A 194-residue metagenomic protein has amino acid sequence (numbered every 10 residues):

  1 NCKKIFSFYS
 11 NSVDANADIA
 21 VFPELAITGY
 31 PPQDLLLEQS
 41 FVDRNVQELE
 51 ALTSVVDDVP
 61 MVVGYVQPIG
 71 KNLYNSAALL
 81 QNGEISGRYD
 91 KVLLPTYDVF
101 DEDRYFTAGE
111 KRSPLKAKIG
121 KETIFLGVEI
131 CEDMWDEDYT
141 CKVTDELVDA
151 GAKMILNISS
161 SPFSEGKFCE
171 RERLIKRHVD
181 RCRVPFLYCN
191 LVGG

Functional and structural regions predicted by a protein language model:
N1-G194: Enzyme catalytic cores with a strong preference for nitrogen-chemistry domains
